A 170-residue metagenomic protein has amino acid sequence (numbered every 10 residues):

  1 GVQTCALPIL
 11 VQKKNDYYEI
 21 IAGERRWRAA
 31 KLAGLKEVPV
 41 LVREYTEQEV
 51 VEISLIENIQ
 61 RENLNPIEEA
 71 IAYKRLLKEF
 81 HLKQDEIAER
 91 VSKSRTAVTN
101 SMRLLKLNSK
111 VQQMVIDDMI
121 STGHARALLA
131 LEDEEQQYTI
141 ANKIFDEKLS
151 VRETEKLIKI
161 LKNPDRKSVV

Functional and structural regions predicted by a protein language model:
G1, K14-D16, L82: Exposed loop/turn and edge beta-strand positions of beta-sandwich/beta-sheet ligand-binding modules
V2-L7: Short, small-residue-biased leader/transition segments that mark boundaries at the very start of proteins
P8-P66, M114: A short, basic-hydrophobic beta/loop patch
L64, E68-E86, R90-V170: Amphipathic alpha-helical extensions and coiled-coil-like segments
